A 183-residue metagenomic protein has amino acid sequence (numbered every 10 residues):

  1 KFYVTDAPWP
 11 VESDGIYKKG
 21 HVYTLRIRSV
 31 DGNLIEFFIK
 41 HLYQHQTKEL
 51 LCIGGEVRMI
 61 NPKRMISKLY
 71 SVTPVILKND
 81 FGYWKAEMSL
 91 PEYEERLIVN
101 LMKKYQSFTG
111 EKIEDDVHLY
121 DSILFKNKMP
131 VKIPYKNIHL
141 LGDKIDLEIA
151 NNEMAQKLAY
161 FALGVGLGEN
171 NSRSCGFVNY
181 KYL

Functional and structural regions predicted by a protein language model:
K1-L183: RNA-interacting cores
